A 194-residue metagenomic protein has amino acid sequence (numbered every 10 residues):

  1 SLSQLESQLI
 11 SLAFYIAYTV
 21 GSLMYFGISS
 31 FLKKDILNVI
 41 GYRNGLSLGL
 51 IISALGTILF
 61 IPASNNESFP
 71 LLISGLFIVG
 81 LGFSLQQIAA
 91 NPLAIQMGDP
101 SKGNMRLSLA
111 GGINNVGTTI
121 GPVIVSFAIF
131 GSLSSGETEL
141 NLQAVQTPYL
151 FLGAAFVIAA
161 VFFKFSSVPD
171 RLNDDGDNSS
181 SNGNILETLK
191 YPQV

Functional and structural regions predicted by a protein language model:
Q8-K34: Central cavity-lining transmembrane alpha-helices of secondary-active solute carriers, predominantly the Major
V39-L46, L72: Primarily marks hydrophobic transmembrane alpha-helices of the MFS/SLC 12-helix fold
S47-N66: C-terminal ends and interior cores of transmembrane alpha-helices in multi-pass membrane transporters/permeases
F69-Q86: Hydrophobic core of transmembrane alpha-helices in multi-pass small-molecule transporters, especially MFS/SLC-type
L85-D99: Intracellular juxtamembrane helix-capping segments at the cytosolic ends of symmetry-related transmembrane helices
K102-F130: Glycine-rich segments within core transmembrane alpha-helices of 12-TM secondary carriers
G121, V125-S134, F151-G176: C-terminal membrane-cytosol helix-exit motif in multi-pass small-molecule transporters
D170-V194: Juxtamembrane intracellular "pre-TM" segments in multi-pass secondary transporters
